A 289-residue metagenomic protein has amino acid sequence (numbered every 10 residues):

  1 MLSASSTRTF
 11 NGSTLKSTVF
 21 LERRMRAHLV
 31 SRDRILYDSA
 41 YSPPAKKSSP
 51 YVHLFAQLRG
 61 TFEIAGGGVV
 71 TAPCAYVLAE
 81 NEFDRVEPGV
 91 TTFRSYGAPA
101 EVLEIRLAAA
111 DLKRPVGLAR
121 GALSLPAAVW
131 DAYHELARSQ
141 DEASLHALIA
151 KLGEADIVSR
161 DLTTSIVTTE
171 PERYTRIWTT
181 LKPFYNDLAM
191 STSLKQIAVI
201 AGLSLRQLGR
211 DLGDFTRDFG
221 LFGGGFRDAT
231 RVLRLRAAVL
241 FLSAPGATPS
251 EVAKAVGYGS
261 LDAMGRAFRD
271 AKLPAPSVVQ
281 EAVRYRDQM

Functional and structural regions predicted by a protein language model:
S3-R8: Low-acidity, Ser/Thr- and Arg-rich intrinsically disordered low-complexity segments
S17-R120: N-terminal regulatory/effector-sensing and dimerization cores that precede helix-turn-helix DNA-binding domains
E104, A109-H146: Aromatic/histidine-rich interaction motifs
A128-S139, R176-D187, A237-P245: Solvent-exposed, amphipathic alpha-helical segments
R138-A201, G213-V232: Short, Lys/Arg-enriched, Trp-marked, Pro/Gly-tolerant hinge/linker segments that flank
Y174-W178, R206, V232-R236, L240 (+1 more regions): Short alpha-helical elements of helix-turn-helix
K195-D228, A253-V278: Basic/polar phosphate-binding segments, predominantly the helix-turn-helix DNA-binding elements of transcriptional
D214-V256, Q280-M289: Terminal helix-turn-helix DNA-binding modules in bacterial transcription factors
